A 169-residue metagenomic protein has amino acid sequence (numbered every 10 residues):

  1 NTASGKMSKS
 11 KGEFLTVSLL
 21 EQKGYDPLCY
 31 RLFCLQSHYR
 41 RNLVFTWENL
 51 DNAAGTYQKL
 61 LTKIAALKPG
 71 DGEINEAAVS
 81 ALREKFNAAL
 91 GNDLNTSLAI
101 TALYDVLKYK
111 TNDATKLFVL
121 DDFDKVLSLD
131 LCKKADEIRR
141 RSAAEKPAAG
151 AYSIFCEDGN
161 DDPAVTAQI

Functional and structural regions predicted by a protein language model:
K6-S8, E13-I169: Structural preference for alpha-helix termini/caps and helix-kink/transition segments
